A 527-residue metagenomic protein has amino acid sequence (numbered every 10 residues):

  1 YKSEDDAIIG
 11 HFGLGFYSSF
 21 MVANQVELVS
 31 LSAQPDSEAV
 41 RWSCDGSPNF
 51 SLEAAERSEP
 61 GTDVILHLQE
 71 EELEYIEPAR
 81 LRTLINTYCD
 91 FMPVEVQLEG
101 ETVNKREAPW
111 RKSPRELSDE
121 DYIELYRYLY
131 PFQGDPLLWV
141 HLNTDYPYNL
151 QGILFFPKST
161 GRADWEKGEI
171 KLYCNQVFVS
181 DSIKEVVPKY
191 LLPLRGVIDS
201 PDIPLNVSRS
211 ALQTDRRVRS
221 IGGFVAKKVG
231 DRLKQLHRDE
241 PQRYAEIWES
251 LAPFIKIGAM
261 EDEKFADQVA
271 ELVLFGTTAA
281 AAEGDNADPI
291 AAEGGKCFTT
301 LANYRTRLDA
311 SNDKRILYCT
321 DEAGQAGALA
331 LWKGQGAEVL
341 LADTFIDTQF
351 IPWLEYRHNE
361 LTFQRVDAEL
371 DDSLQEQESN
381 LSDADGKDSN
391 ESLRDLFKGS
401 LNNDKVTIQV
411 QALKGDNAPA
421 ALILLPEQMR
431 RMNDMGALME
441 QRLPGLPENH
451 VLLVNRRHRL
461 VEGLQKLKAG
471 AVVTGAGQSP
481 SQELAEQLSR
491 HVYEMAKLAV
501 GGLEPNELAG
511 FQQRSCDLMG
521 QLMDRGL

Functional and structural regions predicted by a protein language model:
Y1-Y75, T83, V473: GHKL (Bergerat-fold) ATPase N-terminal catalytic module, capturing the glycine-rich phosphate-binding loop and acidic
A7, L14, M21, I76-L84 (+20 more regions): Generic recognition of stable, solvent-exposed alpha-helical segments in well-folded globular domains
L14, A23-V26, P60-T62, M92-V94 (+3 more regions): Short glycine-/polar-rich loops that comprise or flank the Walker A/P-loop and associated switch/sensor motifs
S19, V64, I85, L194 (+2 more regions): Residue-level signature of catalytic and energy-coupling elements of molecular machines, predominantly ATP/GTP-dependent
L68, P93, N104-P114, N149-E246 (+2 more regions): GHKL/Bergerat-fold ATPase module
A79, V94, E99-I198, K264 (+3 more regions): GHKL/Histidine-kinase-like ATPase module
I123, E249-A292: Amphipathic alpha-helical
N286-P289, N303-I316, D321-L527: C-terminal interaction appendages of subunits in large macromolecular complexes
